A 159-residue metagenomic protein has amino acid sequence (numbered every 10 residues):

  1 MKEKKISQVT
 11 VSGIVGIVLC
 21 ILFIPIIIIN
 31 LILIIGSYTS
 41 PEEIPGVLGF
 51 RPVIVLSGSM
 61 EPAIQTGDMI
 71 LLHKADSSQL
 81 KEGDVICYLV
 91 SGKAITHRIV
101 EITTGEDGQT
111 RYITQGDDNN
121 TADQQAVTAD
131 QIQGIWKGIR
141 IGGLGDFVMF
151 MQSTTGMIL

Functional and structural regions predicted by a protein language model:
M1-Q65, G142-L159: Protein maturation boundaries and topogenic segments
E3-S7, S91, Q115: Generic signature of intrinsically disordered, low-complexity segments enriched in small/polar residues
V11, I44, D68, L80-G83 (+3 more regions): A generic "cationic amphipathic patch" detector
L33-I34, T39-T104: Membrane-proximal low-complexity regions enriched in glycine and acidic/polar residues
K93, Q125, I158-L159: Alpha-helix boundary/capping detector
V100, G105, Q109-M149: Extended, hydrophilic extramembrane loops/domains of integral membrane proteins
